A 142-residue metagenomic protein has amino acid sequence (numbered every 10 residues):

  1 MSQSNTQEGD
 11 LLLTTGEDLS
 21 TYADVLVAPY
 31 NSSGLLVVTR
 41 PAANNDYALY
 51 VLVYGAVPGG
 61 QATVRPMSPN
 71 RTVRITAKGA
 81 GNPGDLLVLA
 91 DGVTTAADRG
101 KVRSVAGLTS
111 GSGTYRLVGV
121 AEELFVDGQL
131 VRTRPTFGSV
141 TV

Functional and structural regions predicted by a protein language model:
M1-V142: Glycine-anchored, exposed beta-strand/edge motif detector
